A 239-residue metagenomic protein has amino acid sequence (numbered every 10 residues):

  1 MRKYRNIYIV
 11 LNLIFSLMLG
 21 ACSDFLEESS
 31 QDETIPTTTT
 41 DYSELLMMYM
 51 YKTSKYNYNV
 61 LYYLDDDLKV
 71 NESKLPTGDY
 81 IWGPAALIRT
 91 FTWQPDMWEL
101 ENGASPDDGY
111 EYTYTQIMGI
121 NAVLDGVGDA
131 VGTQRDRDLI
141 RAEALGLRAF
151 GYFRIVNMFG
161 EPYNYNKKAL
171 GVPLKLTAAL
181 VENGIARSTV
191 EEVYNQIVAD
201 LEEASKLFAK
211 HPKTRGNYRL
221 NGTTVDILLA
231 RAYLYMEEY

Functional and structural regions predicted by a protein language model:
M1-G20: Sec-dependent bacterial lipoprotein signal peptides
C22-N71: Membrane-proximal, proline-rich intrinsically disordered regions
A85-F159, S188, S205-K213: Conserved, well-structured interaction surfaces
L145, D226-Y233: TPR/Sel1-like alpha-solenoid repeat signature
P162-L176: Short, flexible, mixed-charge acidic loops at enzyme active sites
